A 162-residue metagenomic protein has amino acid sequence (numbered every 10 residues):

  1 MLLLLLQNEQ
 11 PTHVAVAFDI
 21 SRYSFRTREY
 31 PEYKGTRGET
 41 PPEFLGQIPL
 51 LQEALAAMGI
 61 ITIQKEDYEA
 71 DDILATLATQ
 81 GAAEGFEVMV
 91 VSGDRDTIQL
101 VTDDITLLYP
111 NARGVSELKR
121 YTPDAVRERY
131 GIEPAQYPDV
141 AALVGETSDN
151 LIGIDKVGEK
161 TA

Functional and structural regions predicted by a protein language model:
M1-A15, D19, F25-T27: Non-catalytic, usually N-terminal nucleic-acid engagement modules in DNA/RNA processing proteins
S24-K34: Short beta-strand-loop
G35-A162: Extended two-metal-dependent nuclease catalytic cores across DNA- and RNA-processing enzymes
